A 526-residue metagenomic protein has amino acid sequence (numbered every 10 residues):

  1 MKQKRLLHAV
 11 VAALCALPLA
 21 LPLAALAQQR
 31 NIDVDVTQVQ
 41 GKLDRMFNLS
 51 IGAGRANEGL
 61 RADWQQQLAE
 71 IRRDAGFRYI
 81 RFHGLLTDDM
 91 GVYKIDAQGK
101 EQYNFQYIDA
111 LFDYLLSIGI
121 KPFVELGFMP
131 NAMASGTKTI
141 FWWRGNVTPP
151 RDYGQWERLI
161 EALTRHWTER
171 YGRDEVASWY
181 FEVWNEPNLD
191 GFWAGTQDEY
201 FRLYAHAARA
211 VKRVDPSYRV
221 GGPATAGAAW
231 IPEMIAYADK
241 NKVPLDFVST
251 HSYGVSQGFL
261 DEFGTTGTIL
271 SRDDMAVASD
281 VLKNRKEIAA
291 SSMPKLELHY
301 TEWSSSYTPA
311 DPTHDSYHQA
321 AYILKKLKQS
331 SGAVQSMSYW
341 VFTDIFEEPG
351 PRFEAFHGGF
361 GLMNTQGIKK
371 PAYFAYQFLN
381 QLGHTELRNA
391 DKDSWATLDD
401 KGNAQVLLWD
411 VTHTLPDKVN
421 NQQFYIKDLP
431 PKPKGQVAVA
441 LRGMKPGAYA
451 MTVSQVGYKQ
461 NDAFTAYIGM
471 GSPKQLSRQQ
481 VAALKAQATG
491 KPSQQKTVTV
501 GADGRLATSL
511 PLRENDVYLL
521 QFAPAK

Functional and structural regions predicted by a protein language model:
M1-L7: N-terminal secretory signal peptides that target proteins for export/translocation
V10-P22: Bacterial N-terminal signal peptides
A24-Y180, A194-G227, N241-V243, A289-K295 (+4 more regions): Non-catalytic accessory regions flanking glycosidase/transglycosidase catalytic cores in CAZymes
N57, L86-K94, N131, W184-D190 (+3 more regions): Conserved radical SAM core fold
F192-Q197, L260-D261, A310-D315: Short, solvent-exposed loop/turn segments at secondary-structure boundaries
A224-S249, W303-Y322, K326-S331, I345-A355: Substrate-binding cleft/loops of secretory-pathway carbohydrate-active enzymes
V255-D311, K326, Q335-D344, Q381-E386: Glycoside hydrolase catalytic-domain groove-lining segments
L270, D274, P312-A320, T365-Q366: Hydrophobic alpha-helical scaffolding
